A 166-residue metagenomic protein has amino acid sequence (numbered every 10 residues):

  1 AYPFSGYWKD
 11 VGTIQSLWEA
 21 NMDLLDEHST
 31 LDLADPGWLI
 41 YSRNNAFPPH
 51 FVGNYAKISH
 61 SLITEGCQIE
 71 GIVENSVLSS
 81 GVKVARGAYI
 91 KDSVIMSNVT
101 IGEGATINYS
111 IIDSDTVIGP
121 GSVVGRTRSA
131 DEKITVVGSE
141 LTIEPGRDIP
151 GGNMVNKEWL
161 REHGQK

Functional and structural regions predicted by a protein language model:
A1-K166: Left-handed beta-helix
